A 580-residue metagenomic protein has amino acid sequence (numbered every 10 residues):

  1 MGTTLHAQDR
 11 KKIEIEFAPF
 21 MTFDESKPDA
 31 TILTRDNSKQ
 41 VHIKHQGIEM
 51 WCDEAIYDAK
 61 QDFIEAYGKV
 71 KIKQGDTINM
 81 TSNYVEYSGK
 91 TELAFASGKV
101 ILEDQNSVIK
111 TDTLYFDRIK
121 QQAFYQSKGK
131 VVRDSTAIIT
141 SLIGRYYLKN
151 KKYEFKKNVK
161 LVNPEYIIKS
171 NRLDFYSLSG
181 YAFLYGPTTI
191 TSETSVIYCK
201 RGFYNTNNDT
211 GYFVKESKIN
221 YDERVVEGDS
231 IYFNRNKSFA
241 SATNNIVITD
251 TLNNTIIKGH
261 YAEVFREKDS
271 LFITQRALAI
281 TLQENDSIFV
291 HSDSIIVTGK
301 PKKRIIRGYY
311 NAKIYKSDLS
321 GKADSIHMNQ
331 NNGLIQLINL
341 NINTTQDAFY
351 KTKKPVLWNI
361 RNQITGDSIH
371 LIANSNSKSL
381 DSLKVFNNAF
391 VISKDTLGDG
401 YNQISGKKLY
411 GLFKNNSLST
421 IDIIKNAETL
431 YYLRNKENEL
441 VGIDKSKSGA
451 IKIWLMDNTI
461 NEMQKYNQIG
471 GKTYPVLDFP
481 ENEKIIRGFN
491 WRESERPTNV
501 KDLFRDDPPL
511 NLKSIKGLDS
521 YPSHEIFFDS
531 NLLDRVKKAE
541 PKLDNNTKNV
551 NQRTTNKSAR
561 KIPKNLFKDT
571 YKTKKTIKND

Functional and structural regions predicted by a protein language model:
M1-H6: C-terminal segment of classical bacterial N-terminal signal peptides
A7-D580: N-terminal amphipathic/hydrophobic interface segments
